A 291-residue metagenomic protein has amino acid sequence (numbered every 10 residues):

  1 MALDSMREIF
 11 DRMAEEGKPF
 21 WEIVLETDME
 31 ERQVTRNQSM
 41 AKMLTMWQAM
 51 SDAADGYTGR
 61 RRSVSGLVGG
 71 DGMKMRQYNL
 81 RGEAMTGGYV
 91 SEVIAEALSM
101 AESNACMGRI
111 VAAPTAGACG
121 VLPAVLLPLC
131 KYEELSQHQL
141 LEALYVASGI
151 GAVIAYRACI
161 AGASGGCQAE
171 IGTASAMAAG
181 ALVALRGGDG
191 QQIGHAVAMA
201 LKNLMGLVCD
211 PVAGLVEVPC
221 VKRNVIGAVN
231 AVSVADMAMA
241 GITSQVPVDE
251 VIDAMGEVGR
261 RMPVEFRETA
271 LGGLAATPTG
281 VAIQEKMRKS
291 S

Functional and structural regions predicted by a protein language model:
M1-G108, K131-Y132, G241, V248-S291: Generic N-terminal targeting/processing segments that precede catalytic cores or assembly contacts
M85, A112-C119, K131, S136 (+2 more regions): Glycine- and small hydrophobic-enriched segments that form the cores of compact globular domains
G87-N104, Q139-A158, N203-P211: Acidic-glycine-rich active-site phosphate/pyrophosphate-binding loop
M107-I110, I160-G166, V218: Active-site-adjacent structural elements in folded domains
M107-V125, A169-A174: Conserved phosphate/anionic-ligand binding catalytic regions in large, soluble enzymes, centered on
P123-E134, A179-G187: Alpha-helical support elements that line or immediately flank enzyme active sites and cofactor-binding pockets
A155, I160-Q168, A174-S175, A179 (+1 more regions): N-terminal glycine-/lysine-enriched basic segments
A184-S291: Functionally critical mobile loop/hinge segments
